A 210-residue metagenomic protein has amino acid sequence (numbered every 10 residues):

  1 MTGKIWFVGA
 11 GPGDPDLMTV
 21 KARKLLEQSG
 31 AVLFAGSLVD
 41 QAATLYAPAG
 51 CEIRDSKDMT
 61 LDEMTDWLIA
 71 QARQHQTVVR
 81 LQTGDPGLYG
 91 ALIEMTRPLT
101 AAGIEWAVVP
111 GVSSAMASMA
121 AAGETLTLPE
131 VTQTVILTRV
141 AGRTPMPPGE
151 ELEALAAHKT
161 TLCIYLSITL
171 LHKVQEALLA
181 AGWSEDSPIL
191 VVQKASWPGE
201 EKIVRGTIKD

Functional and structural regions predicted by a protein language model:
M1-V112, M116-A117, K209: Class I S-adenosyl-L-methionine
T2-F7, E63, R73-V78, R97 (+2 more regions): A contiguous loop/helix-start segment that scaffolds small-molecule binding in enzyme catalytic cores
V20-R23, T127, E150-A156: Short, flexible, solvent-exposed loop/turn segments with mixed acidic/basic and small polar residues
A35-S37, K57-D58, V140-A141, Y165-T169: Structural motif
L45-Y46, A121-A122, A177: Residue-level signal for well-ordered alpha-helical positions
M116-G123, E200-K202: Glycine-rich, charge-decorated loop segments at or immediately adjacent to ligand/cofactor-binding or catalytic sites
M119, E124-R143: Short, glycine-/small-residue-rich phosphate/pyrophosphate-handling segment
